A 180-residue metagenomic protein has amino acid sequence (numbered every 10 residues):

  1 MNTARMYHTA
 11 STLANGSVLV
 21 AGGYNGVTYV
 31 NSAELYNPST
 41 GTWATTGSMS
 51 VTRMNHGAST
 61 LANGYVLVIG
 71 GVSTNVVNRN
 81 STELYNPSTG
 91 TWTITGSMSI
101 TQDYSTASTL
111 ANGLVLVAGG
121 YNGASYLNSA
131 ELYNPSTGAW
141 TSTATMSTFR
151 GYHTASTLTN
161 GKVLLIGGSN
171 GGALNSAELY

Functional and structural regions predicted by a protein language model:
M1-Y180: Kelch-like beta-propeller repeat domains
